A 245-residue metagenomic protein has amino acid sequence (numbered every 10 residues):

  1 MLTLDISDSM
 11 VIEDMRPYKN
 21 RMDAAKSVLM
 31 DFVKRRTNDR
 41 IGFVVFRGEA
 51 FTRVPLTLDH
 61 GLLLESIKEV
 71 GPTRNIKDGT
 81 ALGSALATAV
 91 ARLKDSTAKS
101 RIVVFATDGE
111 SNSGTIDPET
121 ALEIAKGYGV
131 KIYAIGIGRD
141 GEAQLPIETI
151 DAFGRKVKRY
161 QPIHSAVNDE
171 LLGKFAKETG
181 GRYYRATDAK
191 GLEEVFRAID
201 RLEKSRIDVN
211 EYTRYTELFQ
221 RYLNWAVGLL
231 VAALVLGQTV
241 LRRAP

Functional and structural regions predicted by a protein language model:
M1-R101, I116: Membrane-embedded segments
L2, V44, F105, Y133-G136 (+1 more regions): Structural recognition of the beta-strand scaffold that forms the well-ordered cores of secreted hydrolase catalytic
D8-S9, G48-T52, G109-N112, G138-E142 (+1 more regions): Solvent-exposed loop/turn segments at secondary-structure junctions within structured extracellular/periplasmic domains
D59-L62, I150-F153, R201-K204: Short, hinge-like loop/turn segments at secondary-structure boundaries
L63, A89, I132, A176 (+1 more regions): Residue-level signature of catalytic and energy-coupling elements of molecular machines, predominantly ATP/GTP-dependent
I76-T80, I102, G109-E178, F196: VWA/integrin I-like adhesion module and closely mimicked acidic/polar interface patches used
L172-E203: Extended, hydrophilic extramembrane loops/domains of integral membrane proteins
S205-P245: C-terminal signal-anchor/stop-transfer transmembrane helix together with its immediate cytosolic, Lys/Arg-enriched
